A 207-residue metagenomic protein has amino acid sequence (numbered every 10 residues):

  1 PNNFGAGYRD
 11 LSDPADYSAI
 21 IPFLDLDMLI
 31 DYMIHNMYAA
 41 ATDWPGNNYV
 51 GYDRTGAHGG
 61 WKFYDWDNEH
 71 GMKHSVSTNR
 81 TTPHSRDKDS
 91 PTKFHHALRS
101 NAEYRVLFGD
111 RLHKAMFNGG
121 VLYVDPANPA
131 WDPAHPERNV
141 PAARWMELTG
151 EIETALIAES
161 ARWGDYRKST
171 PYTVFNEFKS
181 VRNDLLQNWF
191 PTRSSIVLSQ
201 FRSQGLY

Functional and structural regions predicted by a protein language model:
P1-G46, Y52-Y207: Middle-to-C-terminal accessory/interaction subdomains
